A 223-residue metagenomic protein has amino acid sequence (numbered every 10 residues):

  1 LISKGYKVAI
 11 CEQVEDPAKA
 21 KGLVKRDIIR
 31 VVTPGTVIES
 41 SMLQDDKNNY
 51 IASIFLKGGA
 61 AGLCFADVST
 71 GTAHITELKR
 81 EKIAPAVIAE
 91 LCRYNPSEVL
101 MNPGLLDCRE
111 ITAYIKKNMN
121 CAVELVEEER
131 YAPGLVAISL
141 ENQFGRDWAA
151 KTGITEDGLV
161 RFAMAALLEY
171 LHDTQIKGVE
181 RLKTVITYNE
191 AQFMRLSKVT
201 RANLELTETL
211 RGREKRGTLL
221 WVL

Functional and structural regions predicted by a protein language model:
I2-L223: Charged catalytic and DNA/RNA-contacting regions of genome-maintenance and nucleic-acid-processing enzymes
